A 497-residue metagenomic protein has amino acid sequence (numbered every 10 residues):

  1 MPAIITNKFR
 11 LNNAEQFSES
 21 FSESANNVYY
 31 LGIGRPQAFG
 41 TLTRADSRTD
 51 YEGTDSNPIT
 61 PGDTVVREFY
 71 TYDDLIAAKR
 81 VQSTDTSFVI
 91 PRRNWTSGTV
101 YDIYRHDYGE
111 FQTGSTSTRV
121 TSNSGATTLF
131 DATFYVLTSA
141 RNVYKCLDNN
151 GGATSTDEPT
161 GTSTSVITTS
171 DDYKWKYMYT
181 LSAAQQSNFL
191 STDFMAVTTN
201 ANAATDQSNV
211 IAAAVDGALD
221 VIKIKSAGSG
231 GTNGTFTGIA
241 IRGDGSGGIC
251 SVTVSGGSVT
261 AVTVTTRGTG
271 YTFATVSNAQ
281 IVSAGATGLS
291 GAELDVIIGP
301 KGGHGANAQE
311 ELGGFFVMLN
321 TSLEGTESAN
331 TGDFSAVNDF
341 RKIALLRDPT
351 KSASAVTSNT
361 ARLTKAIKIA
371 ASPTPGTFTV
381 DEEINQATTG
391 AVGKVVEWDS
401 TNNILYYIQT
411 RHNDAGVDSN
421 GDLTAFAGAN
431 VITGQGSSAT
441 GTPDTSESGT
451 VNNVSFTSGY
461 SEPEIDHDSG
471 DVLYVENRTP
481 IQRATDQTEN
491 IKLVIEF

Functional and structural regions predicted by a protein language model:
M1-A214, E293-D295, G303, K351 (+8 more regions): Tryptophan-rich substrate-binding surfaces of secreted polymer-degrading and adhesive proteins
D171-F497: Conserved, function-critical positions that sit in or immediately flank catalytic and ligand-binding motifs
